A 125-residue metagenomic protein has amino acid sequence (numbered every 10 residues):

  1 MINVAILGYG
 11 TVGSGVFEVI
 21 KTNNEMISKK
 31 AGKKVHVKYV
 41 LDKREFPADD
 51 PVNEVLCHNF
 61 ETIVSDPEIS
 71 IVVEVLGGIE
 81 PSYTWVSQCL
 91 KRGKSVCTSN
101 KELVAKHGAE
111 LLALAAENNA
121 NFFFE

Functional and structural regions predicted by a protein language model:
M1-K91: N-terminal glycine-/serine-/threonine-rich beta1-alpha1-beta2 phosphate-ribose binding loop of Rossmann-like
V72, V96-C97: Hydrophobic residues within beta-strands of alpha/beta enzymes
S82-R92, S99-E125: Rossmann-fold NAD(P)-binding glycine/threonine-rich loop
